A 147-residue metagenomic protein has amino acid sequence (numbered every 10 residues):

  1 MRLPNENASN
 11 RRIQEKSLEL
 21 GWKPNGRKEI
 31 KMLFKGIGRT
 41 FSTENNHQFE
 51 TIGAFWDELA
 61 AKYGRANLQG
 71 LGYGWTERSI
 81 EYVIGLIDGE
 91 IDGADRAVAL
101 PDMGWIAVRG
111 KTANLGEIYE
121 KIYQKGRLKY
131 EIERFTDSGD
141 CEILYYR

Functional and structural regions predicted by a protein language model:
R2-R147: A solvent-exposed interaction/effector surface
